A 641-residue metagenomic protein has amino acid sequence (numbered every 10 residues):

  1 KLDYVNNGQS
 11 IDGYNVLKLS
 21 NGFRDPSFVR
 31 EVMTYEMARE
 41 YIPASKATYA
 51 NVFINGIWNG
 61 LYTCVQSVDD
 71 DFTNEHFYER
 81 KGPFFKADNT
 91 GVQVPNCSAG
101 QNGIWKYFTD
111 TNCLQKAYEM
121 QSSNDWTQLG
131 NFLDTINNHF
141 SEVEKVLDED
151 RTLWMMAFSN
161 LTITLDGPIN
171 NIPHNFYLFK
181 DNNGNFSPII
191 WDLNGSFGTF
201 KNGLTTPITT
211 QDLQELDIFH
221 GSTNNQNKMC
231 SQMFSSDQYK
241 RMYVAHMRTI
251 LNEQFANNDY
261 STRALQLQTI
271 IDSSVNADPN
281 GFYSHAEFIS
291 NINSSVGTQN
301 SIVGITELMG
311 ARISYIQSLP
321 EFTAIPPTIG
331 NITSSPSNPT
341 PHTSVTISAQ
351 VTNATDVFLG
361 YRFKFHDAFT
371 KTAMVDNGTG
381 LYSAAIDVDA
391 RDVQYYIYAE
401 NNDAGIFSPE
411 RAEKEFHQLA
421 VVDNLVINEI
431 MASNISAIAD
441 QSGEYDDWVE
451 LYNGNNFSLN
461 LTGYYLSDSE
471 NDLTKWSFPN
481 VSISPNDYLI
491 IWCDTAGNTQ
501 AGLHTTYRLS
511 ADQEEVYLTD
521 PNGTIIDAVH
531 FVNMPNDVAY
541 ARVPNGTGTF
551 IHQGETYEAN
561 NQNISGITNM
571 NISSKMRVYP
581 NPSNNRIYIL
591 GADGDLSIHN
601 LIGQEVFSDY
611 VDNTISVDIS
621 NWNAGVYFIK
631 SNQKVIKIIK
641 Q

Functional and structural regions predicted by a protein language model:
K1-N7, I11-G22, E40-S45, Y49 (+4 more regions): Internal "kinase-insert"/substrate-recognition segments embedded within catalytic cores of ATP-dependent enzymes
C113-S337, H342-S344, A528: Middle-to-C-terminal accessory/interaction subdomains
Q299-L308, I313-T328, I332, A390-P582: Intrinsically disordered, low-complexity linkers and terminal tails enriched in Ser/Thr/Pro/Gly with interspersed basic
V345-V351, R586-G591: Aromatic/hydrophobic beta-strand junction motif of beta-rich domains
D356-K371, V375-A412: Alpha-glucan (starch/glycogen) binding determinants
Y361-A368, N402-A404, S469-N471, P521-G523 (+1 more regions): Change "in extracellular beta-sheet-rich domains … of secreted and cell-surface proteins" to "in beta-sheet-rich domains
D376-A384, D487-L489, T499, I615: Aromatic sugar-binding surface patches on proteins that engage polysaccharides or sugar-phosphate polymers
T568-Q641: C-terminal outer-membrane/trafficking sorting elements
